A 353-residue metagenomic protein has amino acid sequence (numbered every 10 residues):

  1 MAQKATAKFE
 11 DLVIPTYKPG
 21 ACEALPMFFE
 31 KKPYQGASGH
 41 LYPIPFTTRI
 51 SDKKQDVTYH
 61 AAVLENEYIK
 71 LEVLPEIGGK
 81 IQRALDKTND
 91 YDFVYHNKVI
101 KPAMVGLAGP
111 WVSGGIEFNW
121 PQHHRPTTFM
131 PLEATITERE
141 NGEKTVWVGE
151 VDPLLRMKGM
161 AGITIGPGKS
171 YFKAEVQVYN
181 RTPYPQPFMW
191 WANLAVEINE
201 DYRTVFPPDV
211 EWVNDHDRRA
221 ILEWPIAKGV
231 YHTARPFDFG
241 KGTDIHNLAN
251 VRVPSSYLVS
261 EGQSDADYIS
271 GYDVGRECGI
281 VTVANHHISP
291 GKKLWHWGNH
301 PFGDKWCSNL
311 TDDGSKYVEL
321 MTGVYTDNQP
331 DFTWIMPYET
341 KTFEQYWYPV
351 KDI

Functional and structural regions predicted by a protein language model:
M1, M27-E65, S113-Y171, E200 (+1 more regions): Extended, loop-rich substrate-binding clefts of extracytoplasmic carbohydrate-active enzymes
A5-E30, A62, E72, E76-R83 (+3 more regions): A contiguous, surface-exposed recognition patch within enzymatic or periplasmic domains that forms
A61-V63, R83-L85, T145-G149, Q177 (+1 more regions): Residue-level detector of beta-strand face positions
A62-E67, L71-V73, I136, V176 (+1 more regions): Short Pro-Gly-centered flexible turn/kink motifs
E67-I69, Y91, L155-M157, S170 (+1 more regions): Short acidic/polar mixed-charge low-complexity motifs
E76-N89, D152-L154, V350-D352: Short, surface-exposed, low-complexity cationic segments
T88-A108: Active-site-surrounding "flap" and adjacent substrate/cofactor-binding loops of secreted or lumenal enzymes, prototyped
D152-L154, I165-P167, V178-T182, L194-V196 (+2 more regions): Beta-strand elements of well-folded, non-transmembrane domains
